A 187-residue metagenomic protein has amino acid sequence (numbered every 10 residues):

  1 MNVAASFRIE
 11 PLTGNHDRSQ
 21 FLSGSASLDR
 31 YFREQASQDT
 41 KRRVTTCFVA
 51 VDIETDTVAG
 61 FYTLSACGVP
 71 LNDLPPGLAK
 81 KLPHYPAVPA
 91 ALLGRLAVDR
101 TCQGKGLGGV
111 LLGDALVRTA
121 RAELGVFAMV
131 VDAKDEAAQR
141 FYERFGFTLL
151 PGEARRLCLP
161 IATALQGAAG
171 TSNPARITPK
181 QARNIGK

Functional and structural regions predicted by a protein language model:
M1-Q38, R42: Short amphipathic alpha-helix that is part of the acyltransferase structural core
M1-S6, A168-K187: Intrinsically disordered, low-complexity and often Lys/Arg-enriched segments
R43-A66, P76: Conserved beta-hairpin
F61-R95: Conserved acyl-donor/pantetheine-binding loop and adjacent beta-alpha core of acyl/acetyltransferases and related
D99, A120, V126-Q139, C158-A162: Conserved beta-strand-loop-alpha-helix junction that forms the acyl-donor binding cleft
C102-D114: Conserved acetyl-CoA pyrophosphate-binding loop and the N-cap/start of the following alpha-helix in GNAT-like
G109, V117, G125-V126, A133-G152: Conserved active-site alpha-helix within GNAT-family acetyltransferase domains
T148, E153-A164: Active-site/acyl-donor-binding loops of N-acyltransferases
